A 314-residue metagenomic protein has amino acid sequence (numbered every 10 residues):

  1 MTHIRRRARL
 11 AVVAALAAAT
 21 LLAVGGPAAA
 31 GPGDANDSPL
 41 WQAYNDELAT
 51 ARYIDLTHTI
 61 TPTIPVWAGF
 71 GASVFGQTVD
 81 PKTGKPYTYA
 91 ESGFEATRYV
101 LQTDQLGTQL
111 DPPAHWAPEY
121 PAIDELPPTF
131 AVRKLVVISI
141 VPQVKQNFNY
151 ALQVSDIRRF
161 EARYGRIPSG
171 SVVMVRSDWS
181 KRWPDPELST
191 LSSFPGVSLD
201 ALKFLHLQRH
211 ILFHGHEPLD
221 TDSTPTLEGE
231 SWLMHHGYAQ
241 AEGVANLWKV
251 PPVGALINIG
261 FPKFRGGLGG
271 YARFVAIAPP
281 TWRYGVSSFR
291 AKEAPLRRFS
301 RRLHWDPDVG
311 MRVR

Functional and structural regions predicted by a protein language model:
T2-V13: Bacterial N-terminal signal peptides that target proteins for export
V13-A23: Bacterial N-terminal signal peptides
A17, P27-A28, L56: Cleavable N-terminal signal peptides
L22-P32: C-terminal region of N-terminal signal peptides and the immediate post-cleavage residues of exported proteins
G31-R314: Active-/binding-site microenvironments in catalytic and ligand-binding cores
